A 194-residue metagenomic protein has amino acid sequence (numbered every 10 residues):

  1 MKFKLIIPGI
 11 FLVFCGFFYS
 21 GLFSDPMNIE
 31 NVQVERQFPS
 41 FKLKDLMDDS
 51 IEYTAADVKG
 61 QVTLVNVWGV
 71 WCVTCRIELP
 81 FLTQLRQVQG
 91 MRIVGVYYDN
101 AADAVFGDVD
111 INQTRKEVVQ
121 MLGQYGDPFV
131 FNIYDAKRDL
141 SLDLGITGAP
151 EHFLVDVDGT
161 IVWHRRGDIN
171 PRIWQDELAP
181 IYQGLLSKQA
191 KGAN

Functional and structural regions predicted by a protein language model:
M1-K44, A193-N194: N-terminal targeting signals for export/organelle localization
F41-L64, R86: A short beta-strand-turn-helix
Q61-T63, W68-W71, G148: Short pre-active-site segment immediately N-terminal to redox-active cysteine/selenocysteine motifs in thiol-based
L64-V65, I93, H152: Hydrophobic beta-strand anchors of alpha/beta hydrolase catalytic cores
V67-Q84: Conserved redox-active cysteine motifs that mediate thiol-disulfide chemistry, especially di-cysteine Cys-X(1-2)-Cys
Q89, L154-N194: Thiol-/selenol-based redox modules, centered on thioredoxin-like and closely related oxidoreductase domains
A101-Q113: Short, flexible/disordered intra-domain loops and linkers
I111-V155: Short, internal strand/loop/helix patches that form the active-site neighborhood or redox-interaction surface
